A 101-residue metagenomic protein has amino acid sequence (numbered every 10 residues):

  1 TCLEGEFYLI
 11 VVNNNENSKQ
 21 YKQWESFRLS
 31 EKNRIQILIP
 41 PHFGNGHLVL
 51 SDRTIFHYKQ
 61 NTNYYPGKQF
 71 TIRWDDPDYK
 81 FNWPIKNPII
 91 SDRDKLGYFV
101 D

Functional and structural regions predicted by a protein language model:
T1-K32, L50-D101: Active-site region of the double-stranded beta-helix
E31-H47: Conserved SET/PR-domain catalytic core that frames the SAM/AdoMet-binding pocket
